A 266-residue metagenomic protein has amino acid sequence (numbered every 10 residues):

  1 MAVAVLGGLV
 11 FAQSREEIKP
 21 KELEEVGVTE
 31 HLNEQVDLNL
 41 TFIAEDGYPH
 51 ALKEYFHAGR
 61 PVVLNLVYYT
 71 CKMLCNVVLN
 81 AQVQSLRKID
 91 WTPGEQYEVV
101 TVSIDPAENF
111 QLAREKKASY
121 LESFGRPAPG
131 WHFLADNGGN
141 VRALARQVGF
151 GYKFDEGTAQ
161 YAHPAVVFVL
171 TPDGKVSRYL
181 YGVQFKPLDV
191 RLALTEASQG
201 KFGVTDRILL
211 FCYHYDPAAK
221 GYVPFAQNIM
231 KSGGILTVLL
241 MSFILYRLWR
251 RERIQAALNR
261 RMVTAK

Functional and structural regions predicted by a protein language model:
M1-G8: Bacterial N-terminal signal peptides
V10-S14: Boundary at the C-terminal end of the N-terminal hydrophobic targeting segment
E17-E54, V77-Q84: N-terminal "domain-start" segment that seeds a small globular fold
L52-Q82, V99-V100, F225: Short active-site neighborhood of thiol/selenol oxidoreductases, capturing the structured segment around
L79-V141: Structural microenvironment flanking redox-active thiols in thiol-disulfide oxidoreductases
F154-C212: Extracytoplasmic/lumenal ectodomains and periplasmic regions of secretory and membrane proteins
D216-T237: Juxtamembrane/start-of-transmembrane alpha-helix segments at the extracytoplasmic/lumenal side of membrane anchors
V238-K266: Juxtamembrane interface at the cytosolic side of transmembrane helices
